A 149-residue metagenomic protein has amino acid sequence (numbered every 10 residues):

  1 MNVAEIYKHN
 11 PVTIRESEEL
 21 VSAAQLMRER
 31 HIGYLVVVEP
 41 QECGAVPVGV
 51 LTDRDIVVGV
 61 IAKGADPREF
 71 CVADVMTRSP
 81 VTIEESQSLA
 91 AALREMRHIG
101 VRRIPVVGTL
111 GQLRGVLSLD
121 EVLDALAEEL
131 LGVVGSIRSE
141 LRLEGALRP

Functional and structural regions predicted by a protein language model:
M1-H9, V50-T82, S88-R97, S118-P149: Tandem CBS (Bateman) regulatory domains
H9, T13, V46-P47, T82 (+1 more regions): Short, flexible active-site loop motifs that bind/organize anionic cofactors or intermediates
V12-T13, P40-V46, G64-P67: A broad, low-specificity signal for short, low-complexity segments enriched in glycine/proline and polar/charged
T13-I32, V37-E39, I83-G100, V106-V107 (+1 more regions): The conserved cystathionine-beta-synthase
M27-R30, L35-D55, M96, I104-D120: A glycine-centered beta-loop-beta connector
